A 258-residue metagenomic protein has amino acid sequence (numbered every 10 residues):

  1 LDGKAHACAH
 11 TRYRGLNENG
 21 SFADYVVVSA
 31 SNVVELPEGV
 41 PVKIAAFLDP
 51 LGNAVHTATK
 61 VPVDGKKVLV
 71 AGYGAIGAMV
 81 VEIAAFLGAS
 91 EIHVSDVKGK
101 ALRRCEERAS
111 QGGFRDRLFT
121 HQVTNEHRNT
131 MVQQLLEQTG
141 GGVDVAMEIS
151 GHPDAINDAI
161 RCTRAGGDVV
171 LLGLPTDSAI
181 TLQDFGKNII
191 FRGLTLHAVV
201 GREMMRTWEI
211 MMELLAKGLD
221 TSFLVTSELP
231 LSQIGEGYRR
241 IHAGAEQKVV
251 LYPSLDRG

Functional and structural regions predicted by a protein language model:
L1-V33: Glycine-rich phosphate/adenylate-binding loop and adjacent beta-alpha elements of nucleotide- or dinucleotide-binding
Y25, A46, Y73, V94-S95 (+5 more regions): Glycine- and other small-residue-rich loops at beta-strand/loop junctions that grip anionic moieties
N32-V42, G141, G193: Glycine/charged-rich beta-loop-alpha catalytic/anionic-binding loops adjacent to active sites
V40-N125: Mid-domain Rossmann-like dinucleotide-binding core that forms the NAD(H)/NADP(H) cofactor-binding site
E106-Q111, P153-K217, P253-G258: Glycine-rich phosphate-binding loop and adjacent beta-alpha segment of Rossmann(oid) nucleotide-cofactor-binding
N129-A146: A short acidic, Gly/Pro-enriched loop at the edge of an enzyme's catalytic core that lines a small-molecule cofactor
Q134, G141, N157-R161, M205-G258: C-terminal hydrophobic helical "lid"/dimerization subdomain of Rossmann-like NAD(P)H-dependent oxidoreductases
